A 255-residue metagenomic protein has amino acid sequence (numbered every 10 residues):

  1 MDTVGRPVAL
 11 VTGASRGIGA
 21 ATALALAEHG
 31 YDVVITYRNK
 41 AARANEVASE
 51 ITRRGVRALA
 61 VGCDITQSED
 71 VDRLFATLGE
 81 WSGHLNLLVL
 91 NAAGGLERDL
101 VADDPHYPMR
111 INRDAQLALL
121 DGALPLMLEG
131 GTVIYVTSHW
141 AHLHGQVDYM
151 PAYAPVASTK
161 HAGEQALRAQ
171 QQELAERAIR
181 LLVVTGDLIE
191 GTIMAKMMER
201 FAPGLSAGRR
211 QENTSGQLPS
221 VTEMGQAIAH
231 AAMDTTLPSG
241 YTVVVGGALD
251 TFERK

Functional and structural regions predicted by a protein language model:
T12, H84-A93, N112, Y135 (+1 more regions): Rossmann-fold scaffold of SDR-type NAD(P)-dependent oxidoreductases
S15-G17: Conserved glycine-rich cofactor-binding loop
H29-E46: Conserved glycine-rich Rossmann-like NAD(P)H-binding loop of the short-chain dehydrogenase/reductase
A41-A42, V61-L74: The beta1-alpha1 cofactor-binding region of Rossmann-like NAD(H)/NADP(H)-dependent oxidoreductases
E80, I111-G131, A141, Q171-Q172: Amphipathic alpha-helical dimer-interface segment in Rossmann-like NAD(P)H-dependent oxidoreductases
G94-V101, T132-E176, L188-I193, M198: Catalytic loop of short-chain dehydrogenase/reductase
R98-N112: Short alpha-helical oligomerization interface
R177-I179, V183-V184, E199-K255: C-terminal helical subdomain
